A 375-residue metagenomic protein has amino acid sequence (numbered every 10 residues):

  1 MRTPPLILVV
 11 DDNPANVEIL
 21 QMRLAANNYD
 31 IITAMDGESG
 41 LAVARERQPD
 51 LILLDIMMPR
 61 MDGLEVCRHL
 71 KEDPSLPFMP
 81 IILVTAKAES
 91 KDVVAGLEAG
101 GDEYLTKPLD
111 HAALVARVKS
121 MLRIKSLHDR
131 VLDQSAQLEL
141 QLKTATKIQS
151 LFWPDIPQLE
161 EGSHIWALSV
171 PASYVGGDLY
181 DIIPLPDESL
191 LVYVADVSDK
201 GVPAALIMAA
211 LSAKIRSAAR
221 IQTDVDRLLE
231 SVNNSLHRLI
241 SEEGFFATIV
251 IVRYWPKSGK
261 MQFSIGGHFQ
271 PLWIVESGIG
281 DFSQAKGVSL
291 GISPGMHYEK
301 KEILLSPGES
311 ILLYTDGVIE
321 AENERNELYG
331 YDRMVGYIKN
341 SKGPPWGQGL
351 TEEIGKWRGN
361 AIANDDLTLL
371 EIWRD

Functional and structural regions predicted by a protein language model:
R2, L6, P14-I32: Two-component/phosphorelay signaling modules centered on CheY-like receiver
R47-L53: Active-site beta3 strand of CheY-like receiver
M58, L70: Receiver (REC) domain active-site loop signature in two-component systems and cognate sites in sensor histidine kinases
L132-I311, G359-D375: … and, occasionally, acidic/histidine-rich disordered N-termini of signaling adaptors
V250, K301-L313, V318-D375: C-terminal catalytic subdomain
